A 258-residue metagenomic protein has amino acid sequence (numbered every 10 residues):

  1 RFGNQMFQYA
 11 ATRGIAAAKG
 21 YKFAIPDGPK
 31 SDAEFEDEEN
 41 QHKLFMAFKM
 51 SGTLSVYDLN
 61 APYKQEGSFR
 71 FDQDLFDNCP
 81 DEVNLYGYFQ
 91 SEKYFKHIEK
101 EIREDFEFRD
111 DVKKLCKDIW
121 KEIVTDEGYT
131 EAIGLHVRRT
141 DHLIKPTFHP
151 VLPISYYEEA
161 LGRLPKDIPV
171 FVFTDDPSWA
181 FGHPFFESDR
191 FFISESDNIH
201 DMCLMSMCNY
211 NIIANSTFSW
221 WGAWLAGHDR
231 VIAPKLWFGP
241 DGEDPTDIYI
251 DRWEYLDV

Functional and structural regions predicted by a protein language model:
R1-G28, D32: N-terminal pre-catalytic "stem/leader" segment of glycosyltransferase-like enzymes
R1-G3, G28-A33, F89-E92, R138-H142 (+4 more regions): Short, solvent-exposed loop/turn segments at secondary-structure junctions
R1-Q5, H149-P153, D197, L204 (+1 more regions): Aromatic-acidic/polar surface patches that form glycan- and anion
K22-A24, G134, P169-F171: A structural signal for isolated positions on well-ordered beta-strands in alpha/beta enzyme cores
G28-K166: Secretory-pathway luminal glycosyltransferase catalytic domains
E34-G52, W179-S188, E243-Y249: Short, aromatic/basic amphipathic alpha-helical patches
P80, L115, P240-V258: Leloir-type glycosyltransferase catalytic cores
L164-P234, G239-D247: Donor-binding and catalytic core of enzymes assembling or modifying cell-surface/extracellular glycoconjugates
